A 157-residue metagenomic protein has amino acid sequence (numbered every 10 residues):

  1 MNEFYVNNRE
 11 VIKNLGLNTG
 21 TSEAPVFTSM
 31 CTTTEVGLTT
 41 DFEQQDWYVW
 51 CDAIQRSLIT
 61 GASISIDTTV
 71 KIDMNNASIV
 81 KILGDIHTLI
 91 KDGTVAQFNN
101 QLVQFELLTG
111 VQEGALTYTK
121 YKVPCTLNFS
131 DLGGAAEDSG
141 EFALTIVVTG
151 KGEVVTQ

Functional and structural regions predicted by a protein language model:
M1-N75, P124-G140: Solvent-exposed edge beta-strands and adjacent loop segments that serve as assembly or binding interfaces
K13, K71, K81, K91 (+2 more regions): Context-gated lysine
G61, D92-A96, V147-V154: Glycine-rich loops and low-complexity Gly/Arg-rich segments that provide flexible linkers or classic glycine-based
I66, V95-F98, G134, E153-Q157: Short, surface-exposed, polar/charged, turn-prone segments marking secondary-structure boundaries
I79-I82, V155-Q157: Short, charged, solvent-exposed linker or helix-capping segments at domain edges/interfaces that act as flexible hinges
V80-K120: Short, acidic/charged, Gly/Pro-enriched secondary-structure junctions
E106-V154: Short beta-strand and beta-hairpin "edge-sheet" elements
